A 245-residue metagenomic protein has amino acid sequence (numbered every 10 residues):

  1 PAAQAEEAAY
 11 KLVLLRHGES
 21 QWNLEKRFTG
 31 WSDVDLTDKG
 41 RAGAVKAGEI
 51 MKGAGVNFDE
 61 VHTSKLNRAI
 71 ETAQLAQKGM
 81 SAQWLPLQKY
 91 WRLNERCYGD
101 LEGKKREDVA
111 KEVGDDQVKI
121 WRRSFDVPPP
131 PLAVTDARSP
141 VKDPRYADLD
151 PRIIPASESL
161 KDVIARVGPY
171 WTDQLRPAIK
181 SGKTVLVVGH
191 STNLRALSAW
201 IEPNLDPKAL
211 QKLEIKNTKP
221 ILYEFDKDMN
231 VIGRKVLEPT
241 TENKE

Functional and structural regions predicted by a protein language model:
P1, R27, D35, I120 (+1 more regions): Conserved beta-strand positions that form and line the central face of beta-propeller blades
P1-K11, A47, N57, K78 (+7 more regions): Acidic, low-complexity terminal tails and accessory targeting/binding regions of phosphate-metabolizing enzymes
Q4-L85, E107-G114, P155-V167, Q211 (+1 more regions): Active-site-proximal alpha-helix that buttresses catalytic centers in soluble enzyme cores
A8, G55-R92, D115-P129, A137-D148 (+3 more regions): Conserved histidine-centered catalytic loops in small-molecule metabolism enzymes
K11-L15, H62, Q88, K183-G189 (+2 more regions): Beta-strand elements within well-structured catalytic alpha/beta cores of enzymes that handle phosphate/sulfate esters
S20-E25, P130-A133, P144: Short acidic/His/Gly/Ser-rich catalytic and metal-binding motifs that mark active-site loops of diverse hydrolases
Q21, R68-I70, E95-R96, N193-R195: Short, active-site-adjacent cap segments at secondary-structure transitions
R27-G30, Y90-N94: Short linear capping/connector segments at secondary-structure termini
